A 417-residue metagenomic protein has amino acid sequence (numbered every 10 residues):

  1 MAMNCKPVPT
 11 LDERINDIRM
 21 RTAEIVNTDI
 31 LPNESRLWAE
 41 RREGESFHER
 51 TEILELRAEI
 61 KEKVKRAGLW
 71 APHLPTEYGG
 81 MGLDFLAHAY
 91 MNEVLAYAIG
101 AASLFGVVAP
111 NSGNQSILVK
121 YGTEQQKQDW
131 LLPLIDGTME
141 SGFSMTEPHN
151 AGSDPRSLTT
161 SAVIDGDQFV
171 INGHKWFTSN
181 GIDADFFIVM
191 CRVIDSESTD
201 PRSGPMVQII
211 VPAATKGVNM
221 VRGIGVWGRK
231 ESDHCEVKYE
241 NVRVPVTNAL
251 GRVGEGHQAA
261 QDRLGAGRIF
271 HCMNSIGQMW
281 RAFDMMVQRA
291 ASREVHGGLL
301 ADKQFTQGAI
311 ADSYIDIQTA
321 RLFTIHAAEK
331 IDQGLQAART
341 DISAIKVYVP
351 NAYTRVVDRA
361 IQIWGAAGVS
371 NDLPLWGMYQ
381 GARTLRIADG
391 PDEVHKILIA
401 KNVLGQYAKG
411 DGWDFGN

Functional and structural regions predicted by a protein language model:
M1-I99, V108, Y121-Q126, P133 (+4 more regions): Alpha-helical interface subdomain recognition
L83-F85, S153-R156, N180-D185, D200-G204 (+1 more regions): Short glycine/proline-enriched turns and hinge-like loops at secondary-structure junctions
L104-Q125, D154: N-terminal glycine-rich flavin-associated loop
G137-T146, M190: A short, Trp-centered hydrophobic/proline-enriched beta-strand micro-motif
A151, W176-I182, R229, A266-F270 (+1 more regions): Glycine-rich phosphate/pyrophosphate-binding beta-alpha loops
S157, A214-P245: Flexible, small-/acidic-enriched active-site or ligand-binding loops
Q168, N172-M220: A short core secondary-structure module
N241-A259: Long, acidic (Asp/Glu-rich), low-complexity accessory segments flanking structured domains
